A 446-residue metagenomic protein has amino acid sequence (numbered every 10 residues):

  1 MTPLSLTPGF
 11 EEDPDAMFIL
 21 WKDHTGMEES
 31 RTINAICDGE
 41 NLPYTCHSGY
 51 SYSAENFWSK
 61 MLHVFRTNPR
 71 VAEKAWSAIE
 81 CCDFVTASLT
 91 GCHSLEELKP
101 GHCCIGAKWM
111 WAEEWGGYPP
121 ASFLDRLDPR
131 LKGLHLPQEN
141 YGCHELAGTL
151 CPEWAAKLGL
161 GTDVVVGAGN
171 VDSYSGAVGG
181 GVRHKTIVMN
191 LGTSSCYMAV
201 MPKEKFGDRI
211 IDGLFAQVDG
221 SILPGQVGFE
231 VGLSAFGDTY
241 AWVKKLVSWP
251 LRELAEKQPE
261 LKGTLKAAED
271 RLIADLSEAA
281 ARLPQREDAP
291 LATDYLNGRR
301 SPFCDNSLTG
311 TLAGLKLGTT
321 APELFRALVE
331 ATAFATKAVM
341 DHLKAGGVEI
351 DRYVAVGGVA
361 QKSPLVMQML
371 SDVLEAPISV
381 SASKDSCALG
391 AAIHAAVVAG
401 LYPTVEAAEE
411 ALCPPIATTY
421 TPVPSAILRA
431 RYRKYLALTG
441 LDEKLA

Functional and structural regions predicted by a protein language model:
M1-R31, R70, C92, G117 (+3 more regions): Glycine/Thr-rich phosphate-binding loops that ligate phosphate moieties of nucleotide and other phosphorylated ligands
M1-T2, N34-A35, E40-N170, T293-N297 (+2 more regions): Gly/Ser/Thr-rich active-site cleft segment
I19, A78, D163-N170, S175-G179 (+3 more regions): Short glycine-aspartate micro-motif
S30-Y52, T186-M189, V397-E410: A polyampholytic, Gly/Pro-enriched intrinsically disordered region
F57-M61, C82, N170-S175, S194 (+2 more regions): Conserved glycosyltransferase catalytic-site signature
F57-V64, L89, K99-P100, A107-W111 (+5 more regions): Buried hydrophobic packing segments
K74, W154, D163-V165, G176-V178 (+4 more regions): Generic recognition of flexible, low-complexity loop/linker segments
G161, R183-H184, V348-D351: Short helix-loop-beta connector
